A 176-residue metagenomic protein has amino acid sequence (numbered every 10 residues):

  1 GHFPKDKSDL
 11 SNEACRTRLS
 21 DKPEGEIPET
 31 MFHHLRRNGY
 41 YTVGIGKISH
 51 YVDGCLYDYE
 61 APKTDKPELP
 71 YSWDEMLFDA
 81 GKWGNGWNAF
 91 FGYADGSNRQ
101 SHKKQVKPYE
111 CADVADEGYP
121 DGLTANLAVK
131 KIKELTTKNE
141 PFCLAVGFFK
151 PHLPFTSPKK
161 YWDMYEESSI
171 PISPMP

Functional and structural regions predicted by a protein language model:
G1-P176: Formylglycine-dependent sulfatase
